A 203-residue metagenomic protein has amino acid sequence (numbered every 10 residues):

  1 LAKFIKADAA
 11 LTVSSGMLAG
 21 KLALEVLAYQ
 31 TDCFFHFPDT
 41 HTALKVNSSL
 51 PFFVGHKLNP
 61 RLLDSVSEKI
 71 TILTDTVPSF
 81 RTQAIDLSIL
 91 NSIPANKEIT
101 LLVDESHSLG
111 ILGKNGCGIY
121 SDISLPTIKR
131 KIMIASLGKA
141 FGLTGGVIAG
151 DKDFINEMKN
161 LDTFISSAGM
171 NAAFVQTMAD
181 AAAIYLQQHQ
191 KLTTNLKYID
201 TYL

Functional and structural regions predicted by a protein language model:
L1-L22: Short loop-beta-helix segment that forms the pyridoxal 5′-phosphate
V13, A23-A43, K197: Conserved PLP-anchoring active-site segment centered on the Schiff-base-forming lysine
G55-V103: Active-site phosphate-binding strand-loop segment of PLP-dependent enzymes
F80, S108-G110: Catalytic P-loop NTPase motifs of RecA-like helicase/translocase cores
I123-E157, M170: Active-site PLP attachment segment
T144, L161-M170, Q187: A short glycine-threonine-serine/GTX helix/turn-capping micro-motif
F174, M178-L203: Conserved PLP-dependent catalytic core of the aminotransferase class-I/II
